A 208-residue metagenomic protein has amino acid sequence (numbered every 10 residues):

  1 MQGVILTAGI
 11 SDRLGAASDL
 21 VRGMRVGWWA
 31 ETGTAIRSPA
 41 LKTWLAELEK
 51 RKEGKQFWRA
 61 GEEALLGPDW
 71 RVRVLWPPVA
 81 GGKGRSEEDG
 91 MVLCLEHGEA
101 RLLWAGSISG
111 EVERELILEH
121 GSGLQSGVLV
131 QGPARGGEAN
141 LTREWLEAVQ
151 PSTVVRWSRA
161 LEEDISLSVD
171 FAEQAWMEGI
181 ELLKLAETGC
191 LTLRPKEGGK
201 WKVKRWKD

Functional and structural regions predicted by a protein language model:
M1-D208: Non-globular, low-confidence helical/coil segments that flank catalytic cores
